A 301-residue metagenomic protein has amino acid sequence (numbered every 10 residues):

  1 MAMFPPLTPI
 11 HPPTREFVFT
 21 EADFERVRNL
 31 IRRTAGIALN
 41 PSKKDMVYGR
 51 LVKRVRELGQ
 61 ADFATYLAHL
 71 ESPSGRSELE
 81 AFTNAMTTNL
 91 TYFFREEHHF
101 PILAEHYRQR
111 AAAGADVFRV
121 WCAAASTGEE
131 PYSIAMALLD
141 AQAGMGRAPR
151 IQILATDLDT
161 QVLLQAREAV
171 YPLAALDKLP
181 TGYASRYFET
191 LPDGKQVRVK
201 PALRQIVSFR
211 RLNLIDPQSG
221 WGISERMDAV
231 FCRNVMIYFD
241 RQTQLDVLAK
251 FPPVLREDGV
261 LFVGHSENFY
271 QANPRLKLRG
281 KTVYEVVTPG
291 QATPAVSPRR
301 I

Functional and structural regions predicted by a protein language model:
A2-W121, G264: Conserved AdoMet
A104, R108, A135-L139, P252: A structural alpha-helix within SAM-dependent methyltransferase catalytic domains
A115-S133, Q152-L154: Conserved class I S-adenosyl-L-methionine
T127-G146: Conserved SAM-binding loop of SAM-dependent methyltransferases across substrates and taxa, primarily the Class I
G144-F231, V235-L245, N268-Y270: Extended basic-aromatic, gly/pro-enriched interface segments that bind polyanionic ligands
A229, Y270-I301: Core SAM-dependent methyltransferase catalytic element
L245-E257: A short glycine-rich, Lys/Arg-flanked "PGG" loop and its adjoining helix->strand segment in the class I
E257-H265: Conserved beta-strand signature within the Rossmann-like core of class I S-adenosyl-L-methionine
